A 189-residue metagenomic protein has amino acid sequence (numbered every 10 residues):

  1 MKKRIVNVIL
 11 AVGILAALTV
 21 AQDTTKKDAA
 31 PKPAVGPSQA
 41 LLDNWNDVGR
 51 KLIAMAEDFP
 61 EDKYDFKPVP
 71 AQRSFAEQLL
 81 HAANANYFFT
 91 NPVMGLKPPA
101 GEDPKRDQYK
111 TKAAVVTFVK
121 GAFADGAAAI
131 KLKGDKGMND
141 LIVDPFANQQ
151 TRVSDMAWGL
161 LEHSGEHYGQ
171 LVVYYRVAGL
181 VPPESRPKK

Functional and structural regions predicted by a protein language model:
M1-R4: Positively charged n-region of N-terminal signal peptides that target proteins for export
V8-A17: Bacterial N-terminal signal peptides
T19-A21: Boundary at the C-terminal end of the N-terminal hydrophobic targeting segment
D23-R50: Short N-terminal segments immediately surrounding and downstream of signal-peptide cleavage
K27-P37, G95-Q108: Acidic/histidine-rich, surface-exposed loop or edge segments in extracytoplasmic proteins
L42-N46, I53, K63-P104, L141-K189: Short, contiguous alpha-helical
D43-D47, K51, T117-D125: A non-catalytic, amphipathic alpha-helix used as a structural packing/dimerization or gating element in enzyme scaffolds
P99-A124: Helix-adjacent hinge/juxtasegments
